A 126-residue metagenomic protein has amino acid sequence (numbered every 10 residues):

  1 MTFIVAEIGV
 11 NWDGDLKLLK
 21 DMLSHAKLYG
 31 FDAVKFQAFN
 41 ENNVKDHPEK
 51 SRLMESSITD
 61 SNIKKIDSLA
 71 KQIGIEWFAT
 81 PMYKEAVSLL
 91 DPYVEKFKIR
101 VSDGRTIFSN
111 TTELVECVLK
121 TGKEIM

Functional and structural regions predicted by a protein language model:
M1-W12, K45: N-terminal small/glycine-rich loop or linker at the start of catalytic domains across soluble metabolic enzymes
I4-I8, V34-F36, W77-T80, F97-I99 (+1 more regions): Hydrophobic faces of well-ordered beta-strands that scaffold small-molecule active sites in alpha/beta enzyme cores
E7, A26, L90: Conserved, mostly hydrophobic/aromatic
G9-N11, Q37-E41, M82-K84, R100-G104: Active-site beta-loop-alpha junctions enriched in small/polar residues
D15, S57-I63, A86, I99-G122: Active-site-adjacent beta->alpha loops and helix N-cap segments on the catalytic face of soluble alpha/beta enzymes
K20-F39, Y93: Catalytic domains of carbohydrate-active enzymes, especially glycoside hydrolases
G30, L89-K98, L119-I125: Glycine-enriched alpha-helix->loop->beta-strand junction motifs that scaffold or abut catalytic
D32-D60, R105: Glycine-rich, proline-tolerant flexible connector loops at the mouths of alpha/beta enzymes
